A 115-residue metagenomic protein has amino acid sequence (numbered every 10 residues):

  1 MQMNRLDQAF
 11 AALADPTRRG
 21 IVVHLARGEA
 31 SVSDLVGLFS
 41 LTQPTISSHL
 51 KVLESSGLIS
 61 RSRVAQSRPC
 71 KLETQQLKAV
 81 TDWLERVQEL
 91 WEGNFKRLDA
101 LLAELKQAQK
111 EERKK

Functional and structural regions predicted by a protein language model:
M1-R5, H24-L38, Q43, V52-S56 (+2 more regions): C-terminal regulatory/oligomerization modules of transcriptional regulators
A12-T17: Short helix-coil-helix linker/hinge
R19-I21: Pre-recognition alpha-helix immediately N-terminal to the DNA-recognition helix within helix-turn-helix or winged-helix
S47, R63-P69: Short, Lys/Arg-rich nucleic-acid/phosphate-binding segment
